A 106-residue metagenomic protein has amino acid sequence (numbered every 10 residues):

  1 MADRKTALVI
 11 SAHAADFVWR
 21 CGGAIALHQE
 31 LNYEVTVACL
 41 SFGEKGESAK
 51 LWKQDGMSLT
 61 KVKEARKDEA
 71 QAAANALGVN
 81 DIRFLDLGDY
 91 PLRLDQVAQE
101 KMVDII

Functional and structural regions predicted by a protein language model:
M1-I106: Active-site rim/loop-helix segments in enzyme catalytic domains that contact anionic ligands
